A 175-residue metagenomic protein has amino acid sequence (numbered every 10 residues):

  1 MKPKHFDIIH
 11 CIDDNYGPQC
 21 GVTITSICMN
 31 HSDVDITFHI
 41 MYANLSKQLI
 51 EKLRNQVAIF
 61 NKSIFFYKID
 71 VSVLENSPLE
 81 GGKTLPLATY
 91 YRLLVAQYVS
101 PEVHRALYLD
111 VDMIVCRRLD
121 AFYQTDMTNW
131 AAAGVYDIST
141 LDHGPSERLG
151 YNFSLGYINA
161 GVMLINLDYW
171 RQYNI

Functional and structural regions predicted by a protein language model:
M1-I175: Glycosyltransferase catalytic domains, chiefly GT-A lineage
